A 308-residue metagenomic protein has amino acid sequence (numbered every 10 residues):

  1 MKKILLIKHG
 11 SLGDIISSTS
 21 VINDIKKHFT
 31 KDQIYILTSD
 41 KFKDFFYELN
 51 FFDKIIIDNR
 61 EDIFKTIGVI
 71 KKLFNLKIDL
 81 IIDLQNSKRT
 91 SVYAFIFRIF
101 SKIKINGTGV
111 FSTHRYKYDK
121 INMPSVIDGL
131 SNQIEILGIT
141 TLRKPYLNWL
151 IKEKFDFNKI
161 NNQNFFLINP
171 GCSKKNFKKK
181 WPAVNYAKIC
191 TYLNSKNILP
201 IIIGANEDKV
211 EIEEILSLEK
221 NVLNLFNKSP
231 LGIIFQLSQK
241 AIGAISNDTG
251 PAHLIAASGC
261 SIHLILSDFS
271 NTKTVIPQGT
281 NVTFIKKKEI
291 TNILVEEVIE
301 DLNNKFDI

Functional and structural regions predicted by a protein language model:
M1-I308: Catalytic machinery of carbohydrate-active enzymes, primarily nucleotide-sugar-dependent glycosyltransferases
